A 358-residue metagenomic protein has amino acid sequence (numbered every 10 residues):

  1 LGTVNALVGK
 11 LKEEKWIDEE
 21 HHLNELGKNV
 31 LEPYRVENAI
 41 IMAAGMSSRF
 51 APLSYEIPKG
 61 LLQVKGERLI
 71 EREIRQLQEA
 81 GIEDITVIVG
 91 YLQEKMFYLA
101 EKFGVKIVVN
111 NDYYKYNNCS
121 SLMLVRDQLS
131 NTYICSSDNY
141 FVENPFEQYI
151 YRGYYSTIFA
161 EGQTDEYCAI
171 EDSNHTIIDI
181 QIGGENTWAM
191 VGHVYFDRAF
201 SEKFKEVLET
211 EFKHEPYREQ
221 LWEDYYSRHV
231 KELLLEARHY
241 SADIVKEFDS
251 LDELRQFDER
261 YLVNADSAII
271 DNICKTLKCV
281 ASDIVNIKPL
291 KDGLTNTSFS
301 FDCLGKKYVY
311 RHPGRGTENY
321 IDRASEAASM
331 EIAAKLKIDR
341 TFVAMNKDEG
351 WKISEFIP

Functional and structural regions predicted by a protein language model:
G2-E13: Short amphipathic alpha-helical interaction segments
K12-H22: A short, conserved structural fragment
I17, V142-Y217: Conserved core of the sugar-phosphate nucleotidyltransferase
H22-Y55: N-terminal nucleotide-binding beta1-loop-alpha1 segment
E94-Y167: Conserved beta-loop-beta/alpha segment of the NTase-like Rossmann-fold superfamily that binds/positions NTPs
S227-Y240, D339-T341: Catalytic donor-sugar/metal-binding loop of nucleotide-sugar-dependent glycosyltransferases
I244, L254-K288: Juxta-kinase regulatory segment immediately upstream of eukaryotic protein kinase catalytic domains
K288-P358: ATP-binding pocket architecture of kinase catalytic cores
